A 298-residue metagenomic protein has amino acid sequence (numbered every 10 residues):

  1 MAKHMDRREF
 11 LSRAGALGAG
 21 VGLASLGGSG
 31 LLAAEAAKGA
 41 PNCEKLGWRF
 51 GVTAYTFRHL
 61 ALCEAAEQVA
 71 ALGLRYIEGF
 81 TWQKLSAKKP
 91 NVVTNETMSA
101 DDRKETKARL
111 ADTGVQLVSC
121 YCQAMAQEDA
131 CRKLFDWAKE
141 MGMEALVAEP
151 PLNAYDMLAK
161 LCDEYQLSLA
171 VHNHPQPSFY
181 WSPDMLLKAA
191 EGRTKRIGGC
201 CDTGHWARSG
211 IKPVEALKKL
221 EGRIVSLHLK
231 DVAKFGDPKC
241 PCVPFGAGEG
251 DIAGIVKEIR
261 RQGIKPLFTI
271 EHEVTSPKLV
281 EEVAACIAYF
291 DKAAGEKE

Functional and structural regions predicted by a protein language model:
A2-G51, L60-R75, K139-E140, L186-C201 (+1 more regions): Histidine-acidic metal/acid-base catalytic patches
G15, A19-S25, N42, Y76 (+5 more regions): Active-site acidic/histidine proton-transfer and metal-coordination neighborhood in alpha/beta enzyme cores
G51-L60, S119-Q127: Active-site mouth loops of central-metabolism enzymes
F80, N173-H174, G204, H272-E273: Short strand-turn motif at the edge of the Rossmann-like AdoMet-binding core
F80-K104: Glycine-rich, proline-tolerant flexible connector loops at the mouths of alpha/beta enzymes
K84-L85, M125, N153, Q176-P177 (+2 more regions): Positions that flank functional sites
L85-V92, V171, R208, F235-C240: A short acidic, helix-capping loop that chelates divalent metal ions and anchors anionic groups
